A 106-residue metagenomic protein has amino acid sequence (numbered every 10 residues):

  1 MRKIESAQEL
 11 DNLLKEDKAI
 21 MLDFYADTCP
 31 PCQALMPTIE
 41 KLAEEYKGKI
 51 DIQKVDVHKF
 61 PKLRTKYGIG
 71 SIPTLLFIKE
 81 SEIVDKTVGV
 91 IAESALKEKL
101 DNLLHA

Functional and structural regions predicted by a protein language model:
R2-A19: A short beta-strand-turn-helix
E9, K59-L63: Short acidic active-site motifs
E16-A19, M36-V55: Conserved helix-turn-beta segment immediately C-terminal to the redox Cys motif in thioredoxin-like folds
K18, Y25-T28, S71: Short pre-active-site segment immediately N-terminal to redox-active cysteine/selenocysteine motifs in thiol-based
F24-T38: Conserved redox-active cysteine motifs that mediate thiol-disulfide chemistry, especially di-cysteine Cys-X(1-2)-Cys
P61, Y67-I78: Structural micro-motif
K79-A106: Non-catalytic, surface beta->alpha helical segment in thiol-disulfide oxidoreductase systems
